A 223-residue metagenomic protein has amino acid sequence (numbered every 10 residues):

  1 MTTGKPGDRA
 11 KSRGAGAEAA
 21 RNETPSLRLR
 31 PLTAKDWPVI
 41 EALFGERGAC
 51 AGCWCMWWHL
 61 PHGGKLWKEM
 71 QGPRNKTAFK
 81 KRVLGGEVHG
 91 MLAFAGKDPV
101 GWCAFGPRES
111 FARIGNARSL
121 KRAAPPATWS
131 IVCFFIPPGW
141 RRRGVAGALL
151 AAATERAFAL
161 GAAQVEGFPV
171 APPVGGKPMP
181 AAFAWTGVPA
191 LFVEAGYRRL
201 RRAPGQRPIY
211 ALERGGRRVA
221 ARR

Functional and structural regions predicted by a protein language model:
T2-P61, A221-R223: Conserved N-terminal entry element of GNAT/NAT acetyltransferase domains
C50-G52, A78-G85, F94, D98-R141 (+2 more regions): Conserved acyl-donor/pantetheine-binding loop and adjacent beta-alpha core of acyl/acetyltransferases and related
W54-H89: Active-site rim helix/loop that mediates acceptor-substrate recognition in acyltransferases
L92-F94, A104, I209-E213: Short, well-ordered beta-strand micro-motif
I131-I136, R142-A159: Conserved acetyl-CoA-binding loop-helix of GNAT-fold acetyltransferases
L150, A157-P180: Conserved GNAT acetyl-CoA-binding A-motif
A182-R223: C-terminal "cap" of GNAT-fold acetyltransferases
